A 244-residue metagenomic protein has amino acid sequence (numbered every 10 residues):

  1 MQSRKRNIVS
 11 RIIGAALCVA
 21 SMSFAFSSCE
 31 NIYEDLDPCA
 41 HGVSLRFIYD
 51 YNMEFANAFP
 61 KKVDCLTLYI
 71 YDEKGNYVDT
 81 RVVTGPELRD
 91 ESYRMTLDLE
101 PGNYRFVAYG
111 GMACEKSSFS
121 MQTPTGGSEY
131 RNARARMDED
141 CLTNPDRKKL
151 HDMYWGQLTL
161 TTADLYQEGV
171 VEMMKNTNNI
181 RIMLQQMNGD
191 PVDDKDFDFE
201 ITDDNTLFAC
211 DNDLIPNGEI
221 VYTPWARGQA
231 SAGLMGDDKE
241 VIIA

Functional and structural regions predicted by a protein language model:
M1-S10: N-terminal secretory signal peptides that target proteins for export/translocation
Q2, S21-Y49: Bacterial Sec-dependent N-terminal signal peptides
V9-A20, A25: Sec-dependent N-terminal signal peptides
D35-L36, N57, V170-K175: Short, solvent-exposed beta-strand/turn "edge" segments of beta-rich domains on protein surfaces
I48-K61, M183-V192: Structural motif
L66-S120, V192-A244: Tryptophan-paired
Y77-K175: Short, low-hydrophobicity acidic/polar segments
G169-F199: A surface/extracellular/periplasmic glyco- and lipid-processing/surface-interacting theme
